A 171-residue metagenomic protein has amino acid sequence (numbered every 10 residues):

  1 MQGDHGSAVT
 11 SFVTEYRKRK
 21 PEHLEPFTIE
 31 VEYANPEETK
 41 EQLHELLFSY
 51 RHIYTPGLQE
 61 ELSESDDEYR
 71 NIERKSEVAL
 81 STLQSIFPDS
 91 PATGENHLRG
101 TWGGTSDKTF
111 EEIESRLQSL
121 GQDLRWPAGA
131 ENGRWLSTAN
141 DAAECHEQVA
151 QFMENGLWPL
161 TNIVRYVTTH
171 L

Functional and structural regions predicted by a protein language model:
M1, A8, L157-L171: Secondary-structure-rich domain cores
M1, D141, V149-G156: Glycine-rich phosphate-binding P-loop
Q2-E131: P-loop NTPase motor core
